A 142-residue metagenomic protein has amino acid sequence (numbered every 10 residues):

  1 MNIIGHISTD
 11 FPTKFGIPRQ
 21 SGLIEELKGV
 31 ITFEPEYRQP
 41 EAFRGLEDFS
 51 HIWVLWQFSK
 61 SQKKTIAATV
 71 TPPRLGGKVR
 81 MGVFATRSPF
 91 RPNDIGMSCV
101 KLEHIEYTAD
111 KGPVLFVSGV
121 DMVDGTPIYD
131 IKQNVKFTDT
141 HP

Functional and structural regions predicted by a protein language model:
M1-C99, E103-P142: Glycine-rich, low-complexity intrinsically disordered segments
